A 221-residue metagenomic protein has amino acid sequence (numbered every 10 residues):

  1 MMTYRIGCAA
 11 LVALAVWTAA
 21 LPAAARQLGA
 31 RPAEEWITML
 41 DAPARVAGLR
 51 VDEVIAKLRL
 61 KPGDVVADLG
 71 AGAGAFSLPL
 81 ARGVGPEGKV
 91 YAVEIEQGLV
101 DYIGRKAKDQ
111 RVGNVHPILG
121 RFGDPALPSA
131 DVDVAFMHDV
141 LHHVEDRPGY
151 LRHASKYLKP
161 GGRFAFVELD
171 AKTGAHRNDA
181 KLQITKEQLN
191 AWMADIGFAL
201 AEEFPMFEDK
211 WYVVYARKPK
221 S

Functional and structural regions predicted by a protein language model:
A24-A67, A73-A75, Y102: Class I SAM-dependent transferase core
P62, P86-G88, L158-F164: Short glycine-dipeptide loop
A67, A71-P125: Class I SAM-dependent methyltransferase SAM/SAH-binding core
A81, P148-R163: A short glycine-rich, Lys/Arg-flanked "PGG" loop and its adjoining helix->strand segment in the class I
G123-A135: A short acidic, Gly/Pro-enriched loop at the edge of an enzyme's catalytic core that lines a small-molecule cofactor
D133-R147: A short SAM/SAH-binding and catalytic strip from SAM-dependent methyltransferases
R163-N190: Conserved class I S-adenosyl-L-methionine
I196, A201-S221: Core SAM-dependent methyltransferase catalytic element
